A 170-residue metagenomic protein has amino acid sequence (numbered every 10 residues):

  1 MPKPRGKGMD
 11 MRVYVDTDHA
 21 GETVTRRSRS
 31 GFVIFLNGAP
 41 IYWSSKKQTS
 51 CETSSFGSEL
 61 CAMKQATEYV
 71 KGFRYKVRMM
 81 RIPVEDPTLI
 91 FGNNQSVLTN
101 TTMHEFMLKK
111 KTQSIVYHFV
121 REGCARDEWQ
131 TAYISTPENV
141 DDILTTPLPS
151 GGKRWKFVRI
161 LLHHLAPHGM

Functional and structural regions predicted by a protein language model:
R5, D10-F56: RNase H-like nuclease fold core
M9-D10, T49-M170: RNase H-like nuclease module associated with reverse transcription
